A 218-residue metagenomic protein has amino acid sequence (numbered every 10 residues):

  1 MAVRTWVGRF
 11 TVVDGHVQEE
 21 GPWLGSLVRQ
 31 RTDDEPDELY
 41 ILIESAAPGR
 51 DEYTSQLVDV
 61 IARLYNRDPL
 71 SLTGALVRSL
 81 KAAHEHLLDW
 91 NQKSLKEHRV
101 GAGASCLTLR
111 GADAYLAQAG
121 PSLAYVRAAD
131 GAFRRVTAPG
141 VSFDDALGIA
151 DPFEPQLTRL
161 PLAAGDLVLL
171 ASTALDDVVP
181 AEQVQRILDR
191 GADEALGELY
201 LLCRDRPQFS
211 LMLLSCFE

Functional and structural regions predicted by a protein language model:
M1-W6, E19, P152, L162-E218: C-terminal catalytic subdomain
M1-Y65, K96-L109, D113-A114, S122-A129 (+2 more regions): N-terminal entry segment of metal-dependent catalytic domains or homologous docking segments
L42-A46, P121, L167-L175: DG-centered beta-turn motif at the end of beta-strands
V58-L95, A181-D205: Helix-loop-helix
V77, A132-F133, T137-D151: Long, charge-dense
L80, L87-N91, G111, T137 (+1 more regions): Conserved short alpha-helical segments that host acidic/polar catalytic motifs at enzyme active sites
